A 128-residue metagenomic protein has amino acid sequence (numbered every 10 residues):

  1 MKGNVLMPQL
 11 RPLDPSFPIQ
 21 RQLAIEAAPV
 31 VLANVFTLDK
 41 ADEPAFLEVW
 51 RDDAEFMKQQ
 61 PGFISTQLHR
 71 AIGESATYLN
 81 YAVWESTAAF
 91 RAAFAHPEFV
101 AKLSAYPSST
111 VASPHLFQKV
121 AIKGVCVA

Functional and structural regions predicted by a protein language model:
K2-R21, I25, E55-I64, V83-F117: An amphipathic, aromatic/His-enriched active-site/gating alpha helix that lines ligand/cofactor pockets
A24, L38, W50, R70-A71 (+2 more regions): Hydrophobic alpha-helical segments, principally membrane-spanning helices and signal/leader peptides
P29-P61, Q67: Short, contiguous, helix-prone interaction/anchoring segments in small proteins
P29-T37, Q67-H96: Short, well-ordered beta-strand segments in beta-rich or mixed alpha/beta enzyme and ligand-binding folds
V35, L116-K119: Short amphipathic
V120-A128: Short, low-order "capping/linker" segments at domain edges
